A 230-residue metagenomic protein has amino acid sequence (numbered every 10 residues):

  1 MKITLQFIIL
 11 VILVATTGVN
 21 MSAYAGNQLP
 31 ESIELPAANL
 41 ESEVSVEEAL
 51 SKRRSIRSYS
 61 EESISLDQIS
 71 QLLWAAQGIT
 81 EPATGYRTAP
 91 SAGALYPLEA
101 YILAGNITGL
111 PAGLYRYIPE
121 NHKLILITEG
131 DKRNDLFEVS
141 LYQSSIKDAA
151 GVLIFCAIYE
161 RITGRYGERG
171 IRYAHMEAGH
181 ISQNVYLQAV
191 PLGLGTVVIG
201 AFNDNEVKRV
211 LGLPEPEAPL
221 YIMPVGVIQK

Functional and structural regions predicted by a protein language model:
M1-F7: Positively charged n-region of N-terminal signal peptides that target proteins for export
F7-G18: Bacterial N-terminal signal peptides
N20-Y24, V207-V210: Short linear sequence motif anchored by a di-proline
M21-A149: N-terminal amphipathic, basic helical "cap/leader" segment at the start of enzyme domains
N39, F155-Y159, V227: Short, small-residue-rich loop/turn micro-motifs
R53, L72, A100, G151-I162 (+1 more regions): Small-aliphatic-rich amphipathic alpha-helix that forms the alpha element of a beta-alpha
R116, V152-I154, I222-P224: Conserved hydrophobic/aromatic beta-strand scaffold that supports enzyme active sites
G212-K230: A glycine-rich helix N-cap at a beta->alpha junction
